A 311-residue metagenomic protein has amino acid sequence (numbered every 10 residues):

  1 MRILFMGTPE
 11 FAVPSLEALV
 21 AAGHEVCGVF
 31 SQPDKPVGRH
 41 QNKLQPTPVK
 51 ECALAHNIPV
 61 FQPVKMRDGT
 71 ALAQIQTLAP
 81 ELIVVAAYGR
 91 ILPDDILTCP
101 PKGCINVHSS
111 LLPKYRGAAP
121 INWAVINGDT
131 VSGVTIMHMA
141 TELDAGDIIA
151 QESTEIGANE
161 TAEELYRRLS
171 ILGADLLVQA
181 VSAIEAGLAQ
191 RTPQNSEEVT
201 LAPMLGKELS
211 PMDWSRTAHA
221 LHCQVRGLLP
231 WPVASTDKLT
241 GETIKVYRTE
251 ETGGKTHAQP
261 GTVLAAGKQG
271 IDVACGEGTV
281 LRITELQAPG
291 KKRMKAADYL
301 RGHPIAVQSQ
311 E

Functional and structural regions predicted by a protein language model:
M1-H40: N-terminal Rossmann-like dinucleotide-binding module
G7, V29, A53, I83 (+7 more regions): A residue-level signal for conserved active-site and pocket-lining positions in enzyme catalytic cores
T8-F11, V64-R67, Y88-R90, T252: Short beta->alpha connector loops
A22-E25, L82-L201, E208: Donor/substrate-binding cores of folate-linked one-carbon enzymes
P36-A79: N-terminal glycine-/serine-/threonine-rich beta1-alpha1-beta2 phosphate-ribose binding loop of Rossmann-like
P203-R216: Acyl-group handling in specialized metabolite and lipid biosynthesis
S215-E311: An anion-binding loop in the catalytic cleft
